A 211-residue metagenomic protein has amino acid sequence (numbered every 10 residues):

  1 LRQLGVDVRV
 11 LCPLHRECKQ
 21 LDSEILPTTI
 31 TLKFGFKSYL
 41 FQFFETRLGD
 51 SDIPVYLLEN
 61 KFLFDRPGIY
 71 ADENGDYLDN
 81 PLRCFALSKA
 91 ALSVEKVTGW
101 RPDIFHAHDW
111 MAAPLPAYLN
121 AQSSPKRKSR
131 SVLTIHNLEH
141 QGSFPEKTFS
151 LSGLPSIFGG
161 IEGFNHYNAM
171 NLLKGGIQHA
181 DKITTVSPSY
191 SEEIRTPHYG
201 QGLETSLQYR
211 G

Functional and structural regions predicted by a protein language model:
R2-G211: Catalytic cores of nucleotide-sugar-dependent glycosyltransferases that transfer UDP/GDP/TDP-activated
